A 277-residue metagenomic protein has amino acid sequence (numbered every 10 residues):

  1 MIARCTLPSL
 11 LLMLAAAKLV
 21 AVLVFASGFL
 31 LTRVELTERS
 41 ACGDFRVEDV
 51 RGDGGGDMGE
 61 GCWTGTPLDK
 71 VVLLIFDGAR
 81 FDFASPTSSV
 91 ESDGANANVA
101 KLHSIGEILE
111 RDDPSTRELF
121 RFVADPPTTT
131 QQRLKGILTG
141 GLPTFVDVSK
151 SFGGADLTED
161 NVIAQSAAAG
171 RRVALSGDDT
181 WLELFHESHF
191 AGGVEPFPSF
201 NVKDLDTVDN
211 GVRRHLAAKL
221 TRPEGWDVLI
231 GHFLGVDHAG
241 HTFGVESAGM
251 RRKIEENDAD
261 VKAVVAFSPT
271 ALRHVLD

Functional and structural regions predicted by a protein language model:
M1-C5: Short, low-complexity, Lys/Arg-enriched N-terminal segments of secretory-pathway carbohydrate enzymes
L7, L11-T37, A41-G54, W63 (+5 more regions): Active-site-proximal alpha/beta segments of enzymes that process anionic O-linked groups
G59-E60: Alpha-helical transmembrane segments and immediately membrane-proximal extracytoplasmic
L73, R80, R252-D277: Metal-dependent active-site segment of extracytoplasmic phospho-/sulfohydrolases and closely related
I230-G231, D277: Short beta-strand segments at enzyme active-site cores
G244-E246: Active-site cleft segment of glycoside hydrolase catalytic domains centered on the general acid/base Glu
